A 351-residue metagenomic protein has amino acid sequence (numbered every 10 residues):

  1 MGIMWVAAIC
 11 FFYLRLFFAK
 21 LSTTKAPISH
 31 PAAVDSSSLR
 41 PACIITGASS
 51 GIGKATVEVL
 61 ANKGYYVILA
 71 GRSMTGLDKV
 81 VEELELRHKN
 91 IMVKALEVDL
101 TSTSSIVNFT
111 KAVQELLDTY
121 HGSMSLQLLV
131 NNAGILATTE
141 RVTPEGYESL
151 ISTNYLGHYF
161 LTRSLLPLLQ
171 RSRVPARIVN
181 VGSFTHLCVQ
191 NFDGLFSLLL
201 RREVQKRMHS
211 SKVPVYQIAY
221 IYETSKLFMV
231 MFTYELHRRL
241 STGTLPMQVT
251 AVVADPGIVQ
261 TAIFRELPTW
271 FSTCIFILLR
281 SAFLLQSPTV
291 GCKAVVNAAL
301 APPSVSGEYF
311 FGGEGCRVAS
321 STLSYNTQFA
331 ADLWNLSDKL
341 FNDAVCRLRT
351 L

Functional and structural regions predicted by a protein language model:
I3-R265, D343-L351: Rossmann-fold NAD(P)H-dependent dehydrogenase/reductase core
L69, V98, F283, T322-Y325: Pocket-edge positions in alpha/beta enzyme catalytic cores
N108, A112, F160, A294-N297 (+2 more regions): Alpha-helical elements of Rossmann-like donor-binding domains used by nucleotide-donor carbohydrate transfer enzymes
S225, L278-V318, T327-D332: C-terminal helical subdomain
V249, V253, F311-T322: C-terminal/domain-terminus segments
L267-C274: Mobile gating loops/cap/lid regions near enzyme active sites that modulate substrate access
S321-L351: C-terminal amphipathic/interface module of NAD(P)-dependent oxidoreductases and related NAD-binding regulators
